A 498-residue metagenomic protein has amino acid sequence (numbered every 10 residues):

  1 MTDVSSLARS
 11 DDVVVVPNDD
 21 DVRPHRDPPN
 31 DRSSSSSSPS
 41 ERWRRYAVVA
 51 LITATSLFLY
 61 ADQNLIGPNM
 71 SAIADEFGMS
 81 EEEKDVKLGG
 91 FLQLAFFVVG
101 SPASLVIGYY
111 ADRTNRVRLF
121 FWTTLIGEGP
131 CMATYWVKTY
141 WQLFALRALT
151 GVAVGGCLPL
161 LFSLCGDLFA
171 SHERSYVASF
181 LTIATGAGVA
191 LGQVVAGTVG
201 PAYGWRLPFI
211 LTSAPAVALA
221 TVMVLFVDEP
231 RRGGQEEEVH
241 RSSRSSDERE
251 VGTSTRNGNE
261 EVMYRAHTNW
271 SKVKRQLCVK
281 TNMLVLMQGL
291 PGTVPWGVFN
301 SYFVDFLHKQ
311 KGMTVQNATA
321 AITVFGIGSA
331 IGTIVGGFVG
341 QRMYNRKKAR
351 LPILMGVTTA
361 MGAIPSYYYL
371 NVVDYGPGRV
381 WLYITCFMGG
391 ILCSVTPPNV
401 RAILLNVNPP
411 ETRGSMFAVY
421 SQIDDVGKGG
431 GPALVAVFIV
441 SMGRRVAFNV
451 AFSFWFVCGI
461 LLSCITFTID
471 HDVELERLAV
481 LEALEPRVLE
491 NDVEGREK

Functional and structural regions predicted by a protein language model:
N64, F97-L105, G155, V189-A190 (+2 more regions): Residue-level signature of mid-helix packing/kink "hotspots" within the transmembrane helices of 12-pass Major
I66-G67, K280-I334, P397, G431: Extracytoplasmic gate region of multi-pass secondary transporters
N69-S101: Extracellular/periplasmic helix-loop-helix junction of adjacent transmembrane segments in MFS-like secondary
P102-W141: Conserved MFS/SLC helix-loop-helix module at the cytosolic interface between two early adjacent transmembrane helices
N115, W136-W141, A153, A170 (+1 more regions): Helix-breaking motifs and short loop linkers at transmembrane-helix boundaries and internal kinks in secondary membrane
L125-K138, T359-Y375: C-terminal ends and interior cores of transmembrane alpha-helices in multi-pass membrane transporters/permeases
L146-A187: Cytoplasmic helix-loop-helix junction between adjacent transmembrane helices in 12-TM secondary transporters
L181-R232: Helix-loop-helix hairpin linking two adjacent transmembrane segments in secondary transporters
